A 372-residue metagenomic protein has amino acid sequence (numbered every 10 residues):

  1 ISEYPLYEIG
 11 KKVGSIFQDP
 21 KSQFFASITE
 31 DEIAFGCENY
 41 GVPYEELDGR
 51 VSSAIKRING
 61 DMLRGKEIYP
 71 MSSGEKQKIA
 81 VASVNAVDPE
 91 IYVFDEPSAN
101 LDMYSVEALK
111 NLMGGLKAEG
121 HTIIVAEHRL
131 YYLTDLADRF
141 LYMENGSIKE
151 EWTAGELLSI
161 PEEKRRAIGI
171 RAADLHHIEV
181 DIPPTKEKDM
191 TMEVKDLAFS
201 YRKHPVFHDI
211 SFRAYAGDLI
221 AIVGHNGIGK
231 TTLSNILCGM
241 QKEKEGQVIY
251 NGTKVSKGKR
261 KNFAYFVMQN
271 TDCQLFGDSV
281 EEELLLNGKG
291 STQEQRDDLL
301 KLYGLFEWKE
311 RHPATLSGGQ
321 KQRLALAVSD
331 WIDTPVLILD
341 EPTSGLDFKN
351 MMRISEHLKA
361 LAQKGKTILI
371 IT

Functional and structural regions predicted by a protein language model:
I1-E3, I9, G246-R260: Conserved ABC transporter NBD signature motif
E46-L63, Q293-W308: Conserved ABC ATPase "signature" region
E67-M71, E75, H312-L316, Q320: Conserved ABC ATPase signature
Y92-D95, L337-D340: Catalytic Walker B motif of ABC-type/P-loop ATPase nucleotide-binding domains
E127-H128, T372: H-loop/switch region of ABC-family ATPase nucleotide-binding domains
V223-H225: The feature captures the beta-strand-to-loop junction immediately N-terminal to the Walker
C238: Helix-to-loop junction immediately C-terminal to a conserved catalytic motif
